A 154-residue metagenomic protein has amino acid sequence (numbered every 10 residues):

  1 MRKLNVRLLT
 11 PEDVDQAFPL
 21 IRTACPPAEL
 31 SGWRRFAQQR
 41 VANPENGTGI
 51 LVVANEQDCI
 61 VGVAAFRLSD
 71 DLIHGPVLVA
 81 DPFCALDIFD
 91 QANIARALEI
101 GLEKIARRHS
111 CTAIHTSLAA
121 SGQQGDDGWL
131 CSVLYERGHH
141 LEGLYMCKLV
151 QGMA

Functional and structural regions predicted by a protein language model:
K3-A17: A short beta-loop-alpha structural element at the N-terminal edge of CoA-dependent acyl/N-acetyltransferase catalytic
L4, Q57-V63, L78: Glycine-rich phosphate/pyrophosphate-binding loop shared by adenosine-nucleotide-utilizing enzymes
F18-Q39: Conserved GNAT-fold acetyl-CoA-binding loop/helix
R40-V52: A short helix-loop-beta-strand connector motif used in the catalytic cores of GNAT acetyltransferases and, in some
V52, C59-L68: Conserved beta-strand in the GNAT
H74-D87, L144: Conserved acetyl-CoA binding element of GNAT-fold acetyltransferases
D90-K104: Conserved acetyl-CoA-binding loop-helix of GNAT-fold acetyltransferases
H115-W129: Conserved beta-strand-loop-alpha-helix junction that forms the acyl-donor binding cleft
